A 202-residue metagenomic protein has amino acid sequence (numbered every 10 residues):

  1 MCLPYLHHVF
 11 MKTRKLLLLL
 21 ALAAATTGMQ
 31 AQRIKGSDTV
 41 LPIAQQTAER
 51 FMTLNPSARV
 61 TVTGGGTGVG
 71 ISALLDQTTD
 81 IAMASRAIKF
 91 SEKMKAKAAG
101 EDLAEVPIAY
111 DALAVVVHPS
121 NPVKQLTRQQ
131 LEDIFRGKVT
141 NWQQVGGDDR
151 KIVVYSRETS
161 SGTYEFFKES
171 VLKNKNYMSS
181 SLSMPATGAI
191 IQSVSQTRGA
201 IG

Functional and structural regions predicted by a protein language model:
L6-L17: Bacterial N-terminal signal peptides that target proteins for export
L20-M29: Hydrophobic h-region of N-terminal signal peptides that target proteins for export in Gram-negative bacteria
Q32-R136: N-terminal segment of the mature folded domain
I34, D38-Q46, R150-L172: Bilobed "Venus flytrap"/periplasmic-binding protein-like clamshell domains and structurally analogous long
S120-L126, W142, S160-G162: Short helix-loop capping/hinge motifs at secondary-structure junctions, enriched in acidic/polar residues
I134-R157: Ligand-binding clefts/hinges and TM-proximal coupling segments of bilobed small-molecule sensing domains
R157-G202: Ligand-binding pocket segment of bilobal, Venus flytrap-like solute-binding proteins
